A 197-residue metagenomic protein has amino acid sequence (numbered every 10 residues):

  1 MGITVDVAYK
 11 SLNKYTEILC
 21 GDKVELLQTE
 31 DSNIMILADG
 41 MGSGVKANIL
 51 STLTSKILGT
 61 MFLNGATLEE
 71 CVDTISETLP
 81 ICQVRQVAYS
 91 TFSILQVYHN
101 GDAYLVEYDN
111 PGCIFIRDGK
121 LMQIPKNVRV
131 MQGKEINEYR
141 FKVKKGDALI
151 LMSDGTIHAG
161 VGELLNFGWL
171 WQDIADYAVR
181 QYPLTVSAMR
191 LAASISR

Functional and structural regions predicted by a protein language model:
M1-I18: Regulatory cytosolic signal-relay segments
I3-D6, T29-S32, H99-D102, K144-D147: Beta-strand-turn-beta hairpins that frame and shape the catalytic cleft of phosphate-ester-processing enzymes
E17-E30, Q123-V161: Acidic loop->beta-strand submotif enriched in PP2C/PPM serine/threonine phosphatases
C20, I49-G119, R129-M131, I136 (+1 more regions): Catalytic core of PPM/PP2C metal-dependent serine/threonine phosphatase domains
Q28-D31, M35, K46: Membrane-embedded alpha-helical signal segments
I36, E107, L149-L151: Residue-level marker for buried hydrophobic side chains located in beta-strands that build the well-ordered beta-sheet
S43-N64, A148-S196: Active-site-proximal, acidic helix/loop segment immediately C-terminal to a metal-coordinating Asp/Glu
